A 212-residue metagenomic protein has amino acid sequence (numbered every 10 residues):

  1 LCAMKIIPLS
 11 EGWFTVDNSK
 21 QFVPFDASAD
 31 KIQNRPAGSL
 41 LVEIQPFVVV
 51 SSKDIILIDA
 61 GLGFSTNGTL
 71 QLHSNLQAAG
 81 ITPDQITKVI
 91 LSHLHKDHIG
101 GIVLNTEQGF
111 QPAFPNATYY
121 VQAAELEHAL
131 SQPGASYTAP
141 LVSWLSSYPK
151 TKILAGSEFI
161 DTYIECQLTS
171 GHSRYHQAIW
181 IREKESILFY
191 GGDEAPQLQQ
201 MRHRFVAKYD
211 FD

Functional and structural regions predicted by a protein language model:
L1-K53: Zn-dependent metallo-beta-lactamase
A3-E11, Q45-V50, I56, G156-K184: Core dinuclear metal-dependent hydrolase active-site scaffold
E11-W13, A60-G63, L94, A124-E125 (+2 more regions): Active-site metal-binding loops of divalent metal-dependent hydrolases
N18, H128-L130, Q197-M201: Short acidic/His/Gly/Ser-rich catalytic and metal-binding motifs that mark active-site loops of diverse hydrolases
I56-I58, I90, Y119, L188-Y190: Residue-level marker for buried hydrophobic side chains located in beta-strands that build the well-ordered beta-sheet
G68-Y120: Active-site metal-binding motif and surrounding structural segment of the metallo-beta-lactamase
L70, Q77-A78, A113-L168, F211-D212: Metallo-beta-lactamase
W144, S157-E158, E165-L168, R174-D212: Metallo-beta-lactamase
